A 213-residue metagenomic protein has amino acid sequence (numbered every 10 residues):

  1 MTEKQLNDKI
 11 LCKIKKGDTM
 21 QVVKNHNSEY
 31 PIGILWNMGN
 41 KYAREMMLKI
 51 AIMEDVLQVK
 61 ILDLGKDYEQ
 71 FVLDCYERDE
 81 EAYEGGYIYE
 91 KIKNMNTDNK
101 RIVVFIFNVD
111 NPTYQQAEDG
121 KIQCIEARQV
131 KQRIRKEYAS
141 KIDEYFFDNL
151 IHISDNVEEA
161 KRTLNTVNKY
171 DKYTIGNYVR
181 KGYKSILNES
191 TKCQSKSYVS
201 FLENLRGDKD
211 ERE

Functional and structural regions predicted by a protein language model:
T2-L205: Non-catalytic terminal and connector segments of soluble metabolic enzymes
K209-E213: Catalytic metal-binding acidic patch
